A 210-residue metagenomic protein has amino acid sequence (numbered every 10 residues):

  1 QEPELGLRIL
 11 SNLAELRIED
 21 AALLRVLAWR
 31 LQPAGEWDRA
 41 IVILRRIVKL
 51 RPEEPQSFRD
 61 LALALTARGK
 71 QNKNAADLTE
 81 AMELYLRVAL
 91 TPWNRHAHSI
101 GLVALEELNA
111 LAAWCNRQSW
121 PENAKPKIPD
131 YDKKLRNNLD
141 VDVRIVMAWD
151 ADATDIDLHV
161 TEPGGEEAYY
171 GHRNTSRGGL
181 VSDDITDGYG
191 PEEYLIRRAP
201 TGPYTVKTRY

Functional and structural regions predicted by a protein language model:
I18-E19, P52, W93: Short coil turns that delineate tetratricopeptide repeat
A22-V26, Q56-D60, H98-L102: Alpha-solenoid helical repeat scaffolds
V26-L27, L61, R68, L108: Structural register within alpha-helical repeat arrays
C115-Y210: Intrinsic-disorder/low-complexity signal
